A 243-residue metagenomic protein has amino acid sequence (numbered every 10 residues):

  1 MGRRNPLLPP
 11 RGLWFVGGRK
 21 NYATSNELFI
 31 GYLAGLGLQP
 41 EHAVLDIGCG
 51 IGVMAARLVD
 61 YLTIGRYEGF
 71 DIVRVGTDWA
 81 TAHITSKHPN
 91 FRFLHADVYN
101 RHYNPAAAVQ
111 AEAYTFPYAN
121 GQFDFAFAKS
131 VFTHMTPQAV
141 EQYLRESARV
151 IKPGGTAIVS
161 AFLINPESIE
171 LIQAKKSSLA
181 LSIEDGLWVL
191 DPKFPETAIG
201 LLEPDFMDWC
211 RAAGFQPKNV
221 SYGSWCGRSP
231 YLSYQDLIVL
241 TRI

Functional and structural regions predicted by a protein language model:
M1-G35, I51-L58, T63-T115, Q142 (+1 more regions): Class I (Rossmann-like) S-adenosyl-L-methionine-dependent methyltransferase catalytic domain, capturing the SAM-binding
E41-G50, E68: Conserved class I S-adenosyl-L-methionine
A43, G155-T156: Short glycine-centered segments of the SAM/dcSAM-binding site in methyltransferase folds
F127: A conserved beta-strand element that flanks and buttresses the S-adenosyl-L-methionine
S130-V131: Short catalytic micro-motifs in class I SAM-dependent methyltransferases
T136-P137: Helix-capping/helix-break motifs at membrane-protein junctions, especially on the cytosolic side just before or after
E141-P153: A short glycine-rich, Lys/Arg-flanked "PGG" loop and its adjoining helix->strand segment in the class I
